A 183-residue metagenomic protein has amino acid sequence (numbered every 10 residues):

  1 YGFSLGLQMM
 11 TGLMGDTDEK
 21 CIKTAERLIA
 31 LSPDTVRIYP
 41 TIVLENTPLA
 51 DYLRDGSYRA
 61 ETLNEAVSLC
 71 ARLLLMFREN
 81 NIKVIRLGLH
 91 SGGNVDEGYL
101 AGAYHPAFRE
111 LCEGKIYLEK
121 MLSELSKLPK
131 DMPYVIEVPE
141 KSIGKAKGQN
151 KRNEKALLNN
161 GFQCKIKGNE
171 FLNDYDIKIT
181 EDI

Functional and structural regions predicted by a protein language model:
Y1-M132: C-terminal scaffold of the Radical SAM
G93-I183: Radical SAM enzyme core and accessory elements
